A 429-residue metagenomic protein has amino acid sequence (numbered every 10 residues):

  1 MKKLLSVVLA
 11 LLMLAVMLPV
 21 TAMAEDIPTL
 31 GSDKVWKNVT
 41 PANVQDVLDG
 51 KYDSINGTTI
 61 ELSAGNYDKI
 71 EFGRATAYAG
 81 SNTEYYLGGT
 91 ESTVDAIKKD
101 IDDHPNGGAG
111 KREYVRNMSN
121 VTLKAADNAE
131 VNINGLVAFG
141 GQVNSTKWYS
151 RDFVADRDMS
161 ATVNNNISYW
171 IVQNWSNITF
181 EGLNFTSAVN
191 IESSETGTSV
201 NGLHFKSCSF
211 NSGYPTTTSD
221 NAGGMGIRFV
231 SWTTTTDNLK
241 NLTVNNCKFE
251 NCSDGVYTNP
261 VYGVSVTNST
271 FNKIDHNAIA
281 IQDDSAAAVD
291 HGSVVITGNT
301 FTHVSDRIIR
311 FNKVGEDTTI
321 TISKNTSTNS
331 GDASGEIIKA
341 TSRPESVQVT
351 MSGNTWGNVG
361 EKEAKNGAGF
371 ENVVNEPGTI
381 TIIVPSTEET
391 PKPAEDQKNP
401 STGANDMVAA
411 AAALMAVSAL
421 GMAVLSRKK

Functional and structural regions predicted by a protein language model:
M1-L9, S426-K429: Positively charged n-region of N-terminal signal peptides that target proteins for export
L9-P19: Bacterial N-terminal signal peptides
M17-I27, N399-M407: Sec-dependent signal peptide cleavage junction
D26-G110: Acidic Gly/Asp/Thr-rich repetitive segments characteristic of extracellular carbohydrate-active and adhesion proteins
F72-Y114, N134-I171, T186-S199, N211-L239 (+5 more regions): Extracellular beta-strand/beta-solenoid scaffold signature
E376-T402: C-terminal low-complexity, Ser/Thr- and acidic/Pro-rich disordered "stalk" regions positioned immediately N-terminal
D406-R427: A cross-kingdom C-terminal cell-surface attachment/processing module
